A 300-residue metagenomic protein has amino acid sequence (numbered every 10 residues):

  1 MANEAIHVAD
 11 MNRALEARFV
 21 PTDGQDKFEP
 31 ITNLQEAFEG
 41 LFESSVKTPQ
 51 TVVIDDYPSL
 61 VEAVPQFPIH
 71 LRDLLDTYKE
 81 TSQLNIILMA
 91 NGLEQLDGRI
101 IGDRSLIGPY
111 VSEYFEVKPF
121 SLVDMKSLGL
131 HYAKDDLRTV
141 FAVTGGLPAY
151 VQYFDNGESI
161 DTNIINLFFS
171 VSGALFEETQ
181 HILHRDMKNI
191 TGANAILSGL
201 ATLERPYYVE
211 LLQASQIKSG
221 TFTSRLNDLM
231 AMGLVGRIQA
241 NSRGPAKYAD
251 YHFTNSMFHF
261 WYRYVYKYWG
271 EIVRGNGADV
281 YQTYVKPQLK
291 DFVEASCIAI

Functional and structural regions predicted by a protein language model:
A2-G24, F260: Conserved NTP-binding/hydrolysis module of P-loop NTPases
E16-T48, S59-E62, Q66-I69: Central P-loop NTPase core of STAND/AAA+ ATPases
D55-Y57: Walker B catalytic acidic pair
S59-F67, L71-R104: Sensor-1/coupling segment of RecA-like P-loop NTPase cores
V111-L137: Conserved small helical "lid"/interfacial subdomain of P-loop NTPases
K126, F141, E210-Q213: The alpha-helix within a helix-turn-helix
K134-Y153, N194: The conserved phosphate-sensing helix
Y150, F154-N156, D161-I300: Accessory nucleic acid-recognition modules appended to NTPase machines
